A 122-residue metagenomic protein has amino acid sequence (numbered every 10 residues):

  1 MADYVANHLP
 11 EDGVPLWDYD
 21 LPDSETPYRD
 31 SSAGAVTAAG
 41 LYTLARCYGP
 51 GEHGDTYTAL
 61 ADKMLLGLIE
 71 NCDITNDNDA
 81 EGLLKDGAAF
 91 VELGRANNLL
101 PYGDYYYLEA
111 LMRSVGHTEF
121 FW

Functional and structural regions predicted by a protein language model:
M1-W122: Glycan-recognition and catalytic cores of secretory/periplasmic carbohydrate-active enzymes
